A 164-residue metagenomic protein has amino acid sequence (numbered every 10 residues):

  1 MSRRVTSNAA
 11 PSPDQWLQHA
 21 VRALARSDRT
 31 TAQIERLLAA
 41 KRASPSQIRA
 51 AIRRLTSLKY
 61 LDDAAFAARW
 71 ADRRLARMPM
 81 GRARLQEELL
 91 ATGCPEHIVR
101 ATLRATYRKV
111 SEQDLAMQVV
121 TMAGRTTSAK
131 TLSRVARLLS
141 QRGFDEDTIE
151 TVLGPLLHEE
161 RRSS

Functional and structural regions predicted by a protein language model:
M1-S164: An alpha-helical, amphipathic repeat domain used for nucleic-acid recognition, typified by the mTERF helical solenoid
